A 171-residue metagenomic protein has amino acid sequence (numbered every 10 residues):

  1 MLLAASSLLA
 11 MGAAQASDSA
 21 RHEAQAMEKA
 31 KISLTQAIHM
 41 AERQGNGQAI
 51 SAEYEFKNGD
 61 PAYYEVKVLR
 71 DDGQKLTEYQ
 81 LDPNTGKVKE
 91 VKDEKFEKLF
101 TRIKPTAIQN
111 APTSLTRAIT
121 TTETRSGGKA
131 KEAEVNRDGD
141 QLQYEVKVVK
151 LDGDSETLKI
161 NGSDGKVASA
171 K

Functional and structural regions predicted by a protein language model:
M1-K171: Long, terminal "pre-/pro-" and other extracytoplasmic accessory regions that lie outside the mature folded/catalytic
